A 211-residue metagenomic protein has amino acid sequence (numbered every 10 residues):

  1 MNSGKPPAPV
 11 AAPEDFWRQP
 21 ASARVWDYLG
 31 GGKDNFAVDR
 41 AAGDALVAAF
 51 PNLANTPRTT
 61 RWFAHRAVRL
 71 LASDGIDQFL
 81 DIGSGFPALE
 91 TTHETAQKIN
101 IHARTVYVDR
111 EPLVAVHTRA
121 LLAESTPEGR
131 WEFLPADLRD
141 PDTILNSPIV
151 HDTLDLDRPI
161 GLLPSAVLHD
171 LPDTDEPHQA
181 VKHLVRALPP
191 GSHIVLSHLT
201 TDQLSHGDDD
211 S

Functional and structural regions predicted by a protein language model:
M1-A136, D140-L156, V185-R186, S197: Rossmann-like AdoMet
A64, P177, V181: Aromatic/hydrophobic pocket-lining residues that form the small-molecule binding cavity in soluble enzyme cores
A88-L89, D170-L171, Q203-S205: Short catalytic/ligand-binding loop motif for oxyanion handling, primarily in non-cytosolic enzymes, centered on
H117, L138, V195-S211: Class I (Rossmann-like) S-adenosyl-L-methionine-dependent methyltransferase catalytic domain, capturing the SAM-binding
L134, I160-P164, A180-T201: Conserved beta-strand signature within the Rossmann-like core of class I S-adenosyl-L-methionine
D137-I144, H169-H178: Active-site glycine- and acidic-residue-rich loops that bind and position anionic ligands or nucleotide-like cofactors
L154-H169: Short SAM/SAH-binding signature in class I
V167, G191, D208: Active-site rim beta-loop-alpha module in soluble metabolic enzymes
